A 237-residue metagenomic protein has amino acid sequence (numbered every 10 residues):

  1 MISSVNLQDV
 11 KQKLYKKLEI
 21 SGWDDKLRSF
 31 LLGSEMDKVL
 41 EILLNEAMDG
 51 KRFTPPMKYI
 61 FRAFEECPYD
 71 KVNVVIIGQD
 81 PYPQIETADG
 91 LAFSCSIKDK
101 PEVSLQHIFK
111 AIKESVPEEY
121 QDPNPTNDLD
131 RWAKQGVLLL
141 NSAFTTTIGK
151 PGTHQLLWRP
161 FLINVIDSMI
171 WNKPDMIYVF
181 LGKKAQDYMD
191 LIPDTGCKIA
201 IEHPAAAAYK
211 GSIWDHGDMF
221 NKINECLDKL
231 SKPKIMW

Functional and structural regions predicted by a protein language model:
M1-Q8: Sequence termini and other peripheral, non-core segments
I20-S21, D25, S29-I177, K184-D187 (+5 more regions): A polyanion-binding, active-site-adjacent surface
